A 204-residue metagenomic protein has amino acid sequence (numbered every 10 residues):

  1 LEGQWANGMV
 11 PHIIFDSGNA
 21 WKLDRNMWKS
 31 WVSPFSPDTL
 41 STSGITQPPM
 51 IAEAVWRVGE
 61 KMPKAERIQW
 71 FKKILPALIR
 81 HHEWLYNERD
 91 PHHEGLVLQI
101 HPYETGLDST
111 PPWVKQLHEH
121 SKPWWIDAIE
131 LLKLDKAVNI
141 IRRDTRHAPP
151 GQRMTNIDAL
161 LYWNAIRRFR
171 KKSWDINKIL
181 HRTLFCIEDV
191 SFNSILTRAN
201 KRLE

Functional and structural regions predicted by a protein language model:
L1-L75, I79, Y86-T105: Helix-terminus loop motifs that line ligand-binding clefts
S17, S30-S43, S109, S121 (+3 more regions): Generic serine detector
I45-R57, D189-L203: Well-ordered alpha-helical segments within folded domains of soluble proteins
K72, I79-T183, I187-S191: Extended ligand-binding clefts on enzyme/binding-domain cores
